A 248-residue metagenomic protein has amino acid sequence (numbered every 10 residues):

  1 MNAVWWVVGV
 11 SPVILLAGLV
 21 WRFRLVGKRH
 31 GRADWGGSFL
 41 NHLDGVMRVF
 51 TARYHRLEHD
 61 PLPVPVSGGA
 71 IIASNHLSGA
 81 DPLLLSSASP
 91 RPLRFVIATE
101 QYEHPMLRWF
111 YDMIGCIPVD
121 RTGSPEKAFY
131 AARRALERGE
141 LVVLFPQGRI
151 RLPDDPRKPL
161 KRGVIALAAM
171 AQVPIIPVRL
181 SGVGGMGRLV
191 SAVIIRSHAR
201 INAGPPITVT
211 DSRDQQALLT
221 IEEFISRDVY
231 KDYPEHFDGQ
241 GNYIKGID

Functional and structural regions predicted by a protein language model:
M1-R56: N-terminal membrane-anchoring alpha-helices
V8-V13, L19, K127-D248: Non-catalytic C-terminal accessory region of glycerolipid acyltransferases and related lyso-lipid remodeling enzymes
G27-R32, G37, V66-G123: Catalytic core of membrane glycerolipid acyltransferases/transacylases, capturing the structured, soluble-facing
W35-Y54, H104-I114, G187-R196, D248: Alpha-helical membrane-targeting segments
S38, H42, S124, A217: Soluble or luminal CAZymes and related metallo-dependent hydrolases
M47-H55, I71-S74, P118-T122, P153-D155: Short, flexible loop segments at the rims of nucleotide/cofactor-binding pockets, characterized by
E58-L62: A short, basic/flexible loop-to-alpha-helix module at the beginning of a structural domain
P63-S67, A135-E137: Flexible, charged surface loops at secondary-structure boundaries
